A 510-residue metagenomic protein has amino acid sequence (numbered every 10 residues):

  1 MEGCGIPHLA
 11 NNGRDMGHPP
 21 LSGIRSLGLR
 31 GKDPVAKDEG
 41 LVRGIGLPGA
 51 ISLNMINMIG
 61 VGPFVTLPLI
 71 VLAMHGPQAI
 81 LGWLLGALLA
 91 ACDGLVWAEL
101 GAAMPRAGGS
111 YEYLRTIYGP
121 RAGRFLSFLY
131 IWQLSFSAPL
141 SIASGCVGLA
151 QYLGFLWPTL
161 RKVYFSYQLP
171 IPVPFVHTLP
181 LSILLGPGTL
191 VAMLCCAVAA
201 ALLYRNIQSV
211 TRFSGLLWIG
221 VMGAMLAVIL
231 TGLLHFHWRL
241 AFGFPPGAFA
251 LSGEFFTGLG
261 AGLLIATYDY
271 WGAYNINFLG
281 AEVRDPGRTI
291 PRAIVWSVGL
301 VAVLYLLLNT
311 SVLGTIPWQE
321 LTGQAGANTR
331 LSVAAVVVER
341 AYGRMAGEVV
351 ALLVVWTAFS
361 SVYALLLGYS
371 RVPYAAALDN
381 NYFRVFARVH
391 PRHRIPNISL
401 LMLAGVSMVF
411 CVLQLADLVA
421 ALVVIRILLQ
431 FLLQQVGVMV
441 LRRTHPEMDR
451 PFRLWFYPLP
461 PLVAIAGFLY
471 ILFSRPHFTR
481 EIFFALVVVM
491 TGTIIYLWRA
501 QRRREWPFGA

Functional and structural regions predicted by a protein language model:
M16-P77, A91, L95, R106 (+5 more regions): Membrane-interface "cap" regions at the ends of multi-pass membrane proteins
I45, G49-F64, L69, V191-V198 (+3 more regions): Hydrophobic, membrane-embedded alpha-helices of multi-pass small-molecule transporters
L69, G82, A91-C196, A201-Y204 (+2 more regions): Hydrophobic transmembrane alpha-helices that form the core helical bundles of multi-pass secondary transporters
E112-G123, F155-F165, P246-A250, G262-L263 (+2 more regions): TM-loop-TM module centered on a large, flexible mid-protein loop between adjacent transmembrane helices in multi-pass
A150-T159, I219-A248, T267, T310-I316 (+2 more regions): Hydrophobic alpha-helical segments and their helix-loop junctions in multi-pass secondary transporters
L153, P187-A241, G253, W271 (+4 more regions): Membrane-interface loop-to-helix entry segments
L184-P187, A199, V385-R394, F431-E481 (+1 more regions): C-terminal membrane-solvent junction of multi-pass transporters and transport-like membrane proteins
A200-A201, I229, N309-S311, V355 (+4 more regions): Alpha-helical transmembrane segments of multipass membrane proteins
